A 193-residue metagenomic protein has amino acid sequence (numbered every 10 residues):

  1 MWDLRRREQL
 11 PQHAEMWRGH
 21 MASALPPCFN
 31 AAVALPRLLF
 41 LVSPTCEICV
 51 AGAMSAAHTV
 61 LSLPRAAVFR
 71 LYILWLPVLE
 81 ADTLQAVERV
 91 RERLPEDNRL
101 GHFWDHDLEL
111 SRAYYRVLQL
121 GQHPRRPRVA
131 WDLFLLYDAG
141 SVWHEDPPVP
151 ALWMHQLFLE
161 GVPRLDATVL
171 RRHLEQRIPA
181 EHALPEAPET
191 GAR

Functional and structural regions predicted by a protein language model:
M1-G19, R193: N-terminal targeting signals for export/organelle localization
H13-R37: A short beta-strand-turn-helix
A31-V50, L71-Y72: Short active-site neighborhood of thiol/selenol oxidoreductases, capturing the structured segment around
A34-R37, A66-L71, E96-G101, W131-D132: Loop/turn elements at helix/coil->beta-strand transitions in domains of secreted/extracellular proteins
T45-I48, L76-A81, H106-S111, S141-W143: Solvent-exposed loop/turn segments at secondary-structure junctions within structured extracellular/periplasmic domains
A51-R93: Structural microenvironment flanking redox-active thiols in thiol-disulfide oxidoreductases
E92-P127: Short, internal strand/loop/helix patches that form the active-site neighborhood or redox-interaction surface
V129-R193: Thiol-/selenol-based redox modules, centered on thioredoxin-like and closely related oxidoreductase domains
